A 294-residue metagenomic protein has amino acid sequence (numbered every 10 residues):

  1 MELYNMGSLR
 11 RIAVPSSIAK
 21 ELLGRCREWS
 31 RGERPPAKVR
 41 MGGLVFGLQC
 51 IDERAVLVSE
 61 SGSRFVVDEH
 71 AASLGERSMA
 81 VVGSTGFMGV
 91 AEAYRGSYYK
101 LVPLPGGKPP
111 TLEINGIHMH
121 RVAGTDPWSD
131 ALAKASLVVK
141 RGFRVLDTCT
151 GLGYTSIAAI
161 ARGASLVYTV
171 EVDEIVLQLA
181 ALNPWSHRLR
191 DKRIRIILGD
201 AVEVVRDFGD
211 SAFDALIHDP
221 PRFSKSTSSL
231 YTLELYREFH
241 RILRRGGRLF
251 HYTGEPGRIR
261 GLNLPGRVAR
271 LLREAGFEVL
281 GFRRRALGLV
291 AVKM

Functional and structural regions predicted by a protein language model:
M1-P105: N-terminal auxiliary segments of SAM/dcSAM-dependent transferases
R141-G151: Conserved class I S-adenosyl-L-methionine
L152-A164: Conserved SAM-binding loop of SAM-dependent methyltransferases across substrates and taxa, primarily the Class I
L166-E171: Conserved SAM-binding motif I beta-strand of class I
V172-D210: S-adenosyl-L-methionine
Y231-R245: A short glycine-rich, Lys/Arg-flanked "PGG" loop and its adjoining helix->strand segment in the class I
G246-T253: Conserved beta-strand signature within the Rossmann-like core of class I S-adenosyl-L-methionine
G257-M294: Class I S-adenosyl-L-methionine
